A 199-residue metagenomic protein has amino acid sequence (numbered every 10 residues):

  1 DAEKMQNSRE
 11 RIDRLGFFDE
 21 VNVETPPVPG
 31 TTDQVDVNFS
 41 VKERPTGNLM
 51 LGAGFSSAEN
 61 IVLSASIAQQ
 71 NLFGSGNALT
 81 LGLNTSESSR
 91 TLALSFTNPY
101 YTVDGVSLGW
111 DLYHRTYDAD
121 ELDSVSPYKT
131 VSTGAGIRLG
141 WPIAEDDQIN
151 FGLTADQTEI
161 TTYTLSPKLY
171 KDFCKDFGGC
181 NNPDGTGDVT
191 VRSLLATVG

Functional and structural regions predicted by a protein language model:
D1-G199: Gram-negative/organellar outer-membrane beta-barrel architecture
